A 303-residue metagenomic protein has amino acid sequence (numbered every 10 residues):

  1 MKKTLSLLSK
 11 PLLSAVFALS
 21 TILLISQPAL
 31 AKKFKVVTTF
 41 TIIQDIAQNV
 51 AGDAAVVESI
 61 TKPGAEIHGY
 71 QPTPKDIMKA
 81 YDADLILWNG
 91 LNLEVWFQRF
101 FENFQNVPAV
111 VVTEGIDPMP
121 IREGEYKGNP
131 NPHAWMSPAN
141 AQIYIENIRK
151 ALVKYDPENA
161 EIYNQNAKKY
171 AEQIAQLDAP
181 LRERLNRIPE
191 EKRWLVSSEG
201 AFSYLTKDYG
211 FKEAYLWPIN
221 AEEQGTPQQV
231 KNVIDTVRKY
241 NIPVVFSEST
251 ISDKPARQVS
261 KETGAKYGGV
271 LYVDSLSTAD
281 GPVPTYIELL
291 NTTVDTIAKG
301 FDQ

Functional and structural regions predicted by a protein language model:
M1-L8: N-terminal secretory signal peptides that target proteins for export/translocation
L7, A29-L30: Short, low-complexity interaction segments enriched in Ser/Thr/Pro/Gly
S9-K10, S137: Polar helix-capping/helix-linker motif
P11-L24: Bacterial N-terminal signal peptides
L30-Q303: Extracytoplasmic metal-acquisition and chelation regions
